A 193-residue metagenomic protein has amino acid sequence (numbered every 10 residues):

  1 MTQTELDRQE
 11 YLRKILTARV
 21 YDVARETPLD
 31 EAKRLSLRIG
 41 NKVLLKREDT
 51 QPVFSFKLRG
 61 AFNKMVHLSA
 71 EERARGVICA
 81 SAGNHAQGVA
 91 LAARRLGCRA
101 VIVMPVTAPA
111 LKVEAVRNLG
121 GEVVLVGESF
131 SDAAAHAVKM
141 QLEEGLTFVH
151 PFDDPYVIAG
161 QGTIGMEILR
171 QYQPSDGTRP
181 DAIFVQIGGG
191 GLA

Functional and structural regions predicted by a protein language model:
M1-A193: PLP-dependent amino-acid enzyme catalytic core
